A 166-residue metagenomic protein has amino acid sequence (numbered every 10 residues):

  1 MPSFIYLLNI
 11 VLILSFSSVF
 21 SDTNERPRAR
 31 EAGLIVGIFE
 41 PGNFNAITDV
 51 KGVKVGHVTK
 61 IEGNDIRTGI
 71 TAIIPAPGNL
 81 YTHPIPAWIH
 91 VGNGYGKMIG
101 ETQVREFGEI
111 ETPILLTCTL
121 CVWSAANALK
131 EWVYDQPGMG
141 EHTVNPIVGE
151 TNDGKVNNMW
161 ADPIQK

Functional and structural regions predicted by a protein language model:
M1-P2: N-terminal secretory signal peptides that target proteins for export/translocation
Y6-S15: Bacterial N-terminal signal peptides
D22-K166: Alpha/propeptide regions of enzymes that mature by internal proteolysis
